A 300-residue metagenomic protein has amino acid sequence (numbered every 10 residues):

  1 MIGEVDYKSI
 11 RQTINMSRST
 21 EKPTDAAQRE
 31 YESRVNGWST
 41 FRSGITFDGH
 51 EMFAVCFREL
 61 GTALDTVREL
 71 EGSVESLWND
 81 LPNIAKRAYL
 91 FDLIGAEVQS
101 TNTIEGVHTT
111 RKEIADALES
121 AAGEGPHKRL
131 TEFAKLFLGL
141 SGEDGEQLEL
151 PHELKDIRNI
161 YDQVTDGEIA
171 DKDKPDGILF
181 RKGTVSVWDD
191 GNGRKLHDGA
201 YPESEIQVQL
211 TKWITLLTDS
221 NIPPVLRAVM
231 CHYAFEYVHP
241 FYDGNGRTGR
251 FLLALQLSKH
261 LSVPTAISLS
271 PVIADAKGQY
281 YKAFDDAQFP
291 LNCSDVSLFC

Functional and structural regions predicted by a protein language model:
M1-C300: FIC/Doc superfamily catalytic core
